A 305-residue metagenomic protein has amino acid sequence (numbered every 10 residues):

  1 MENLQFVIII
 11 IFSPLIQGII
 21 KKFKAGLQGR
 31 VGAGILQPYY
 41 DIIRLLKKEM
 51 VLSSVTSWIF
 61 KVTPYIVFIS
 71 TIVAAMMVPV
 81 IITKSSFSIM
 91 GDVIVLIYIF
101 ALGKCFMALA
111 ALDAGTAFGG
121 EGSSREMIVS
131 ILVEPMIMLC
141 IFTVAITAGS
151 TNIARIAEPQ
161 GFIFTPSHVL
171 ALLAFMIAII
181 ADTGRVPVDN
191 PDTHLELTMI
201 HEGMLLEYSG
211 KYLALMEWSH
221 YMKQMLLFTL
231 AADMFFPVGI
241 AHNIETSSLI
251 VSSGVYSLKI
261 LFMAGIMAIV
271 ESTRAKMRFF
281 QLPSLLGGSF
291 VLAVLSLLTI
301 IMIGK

Functional and structural regions predicted by a protein language model:
N3-I16, S88-A101, G161-D182, V251-S252: Alpha-helical transmembrane segments
G29-L46, N190-Y212: Juxtamembrane inter-helical linkers in multi-pass membrane proteins
D41-F60, T116-E121, L205-Y212: Cytosolic juxtamembrane amphipathic/interface segments immediately preceding and feeding into a transmembrane helix
I72-F87, M107-T116, I146-T151, G304-K305: Transmembrane alpha-helix boundary signature
V95-A110, I131-V144: Mid-bilayer segments of alpha-helical transmembrane spans in multi-pass integral membrane proteins that mediate
T143-L170: Juxtamembrane/interfacial segments at transmembrane-helix boundaries in multi-pass membrane proteins
I266-L292: Interfacial loop-to-transmembrane junctions
S296-K305: Juxtamembrane boundary at the C-terminal end of a transmembrane helix
